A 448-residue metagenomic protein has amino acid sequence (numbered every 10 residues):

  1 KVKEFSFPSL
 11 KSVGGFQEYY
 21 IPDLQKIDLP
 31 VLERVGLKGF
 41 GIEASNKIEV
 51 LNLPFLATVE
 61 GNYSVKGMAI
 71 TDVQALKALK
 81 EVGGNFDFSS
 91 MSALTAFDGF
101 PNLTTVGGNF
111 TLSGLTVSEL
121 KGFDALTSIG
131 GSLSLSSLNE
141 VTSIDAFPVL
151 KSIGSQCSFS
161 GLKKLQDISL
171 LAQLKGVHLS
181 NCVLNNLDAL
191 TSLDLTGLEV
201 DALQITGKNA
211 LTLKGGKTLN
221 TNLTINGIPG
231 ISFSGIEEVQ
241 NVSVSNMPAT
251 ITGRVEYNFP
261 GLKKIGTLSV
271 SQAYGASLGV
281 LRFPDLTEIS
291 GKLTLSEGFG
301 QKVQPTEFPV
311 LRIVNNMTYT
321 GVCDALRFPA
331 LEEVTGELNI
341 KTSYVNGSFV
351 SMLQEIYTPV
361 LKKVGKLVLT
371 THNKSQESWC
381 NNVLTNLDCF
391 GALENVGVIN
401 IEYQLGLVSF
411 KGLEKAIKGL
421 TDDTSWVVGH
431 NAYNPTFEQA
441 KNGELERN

Functional and structural regions predicted by a protein language model:
K1-Q25, V31, G36-I48, E60-T71 (+16 more regions): Concave beta-strand-loop units of leucine-rich repeat
A75: Aromatic "clamp/platform" in nucleotide-sugar-dependent glycosyltransferases that forms part of the donor/acceptor
F437-N448: Short, low-complexity, Pro/Ser/Thr/Gly-rich segments in the mature regions of secreted, periplasmic
